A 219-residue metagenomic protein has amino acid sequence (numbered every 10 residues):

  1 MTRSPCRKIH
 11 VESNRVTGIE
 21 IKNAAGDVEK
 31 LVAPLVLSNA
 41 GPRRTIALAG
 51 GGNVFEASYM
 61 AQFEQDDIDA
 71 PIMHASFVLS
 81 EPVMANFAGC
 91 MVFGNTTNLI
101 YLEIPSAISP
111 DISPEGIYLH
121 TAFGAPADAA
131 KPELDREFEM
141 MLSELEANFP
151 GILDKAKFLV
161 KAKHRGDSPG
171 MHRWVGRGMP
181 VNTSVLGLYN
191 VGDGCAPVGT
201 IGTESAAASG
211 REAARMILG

Functional and structural regions predicted by a protein language model:
T2-S4, G192: Short loop/edge segments at beta-strand edges and connector loops that shape dinucleotide/nucleotide cofactor-binding
S4-I117, A129: Mid-domain catalytic core of redox enzymes that form a hydrophobic substrate pocket/lid adjacent to a catalytic redox
L102-G219: Conserved flavin/dinucleotide-binding core of flavoenzymes
